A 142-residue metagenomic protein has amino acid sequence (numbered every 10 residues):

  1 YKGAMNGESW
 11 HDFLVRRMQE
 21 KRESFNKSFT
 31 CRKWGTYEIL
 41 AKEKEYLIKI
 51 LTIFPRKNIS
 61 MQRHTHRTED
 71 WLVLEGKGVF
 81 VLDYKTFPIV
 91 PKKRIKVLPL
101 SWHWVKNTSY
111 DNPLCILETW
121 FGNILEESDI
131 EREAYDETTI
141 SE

Functional and structural regions predicted by a protein language model:
Y1-C31, W104, T108-E142: Double-stranded beta-helix
S24-T68, T119: A short glycine-rich, His/Asp/Glu-containing loop-to-beta-strand
L51, D70, K93, H103-V105: Hydrophobic/aromatic beta-strand elements that line small-molecule binding cavities or substrate pockets in beta-rich
K57, H66-R67, K85, S101 (+1 more regions): A generic "binding-loop/recognition-motif" signal
S60-Q62, F80-V81, V97, H103-Y110 (+1 more regions): Short beta-strand His + acidic residue motifs that chelate non-heme Fe in jelly-roll/DSBH and cupin folds
H66-V79, D83-Y84: Glycine- and acidic-residue-biased ligand/ion/polar-headgroup-sensing regions
Y84-W102: Short acidic-glycine-tyrosine-enriched beta hairpin
